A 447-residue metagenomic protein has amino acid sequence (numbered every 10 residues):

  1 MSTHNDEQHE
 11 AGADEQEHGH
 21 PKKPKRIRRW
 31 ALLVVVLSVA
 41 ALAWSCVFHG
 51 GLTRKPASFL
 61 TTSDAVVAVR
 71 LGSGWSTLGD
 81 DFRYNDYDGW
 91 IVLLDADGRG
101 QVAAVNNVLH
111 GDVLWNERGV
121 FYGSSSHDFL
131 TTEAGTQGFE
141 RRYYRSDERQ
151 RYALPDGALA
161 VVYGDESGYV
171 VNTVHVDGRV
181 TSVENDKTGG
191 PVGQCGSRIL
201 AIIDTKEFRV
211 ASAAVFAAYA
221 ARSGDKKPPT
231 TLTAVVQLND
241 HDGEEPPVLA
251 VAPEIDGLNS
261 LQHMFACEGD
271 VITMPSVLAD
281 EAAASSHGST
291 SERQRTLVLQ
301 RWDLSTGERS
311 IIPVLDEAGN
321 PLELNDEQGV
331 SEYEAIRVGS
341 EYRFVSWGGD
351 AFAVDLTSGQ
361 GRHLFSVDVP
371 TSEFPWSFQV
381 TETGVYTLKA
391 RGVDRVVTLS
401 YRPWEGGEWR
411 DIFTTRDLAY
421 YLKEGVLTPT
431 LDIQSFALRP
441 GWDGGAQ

Functional and structural regions predicted by a protein language model:
M1-R26: Terminal targeting segments of Actinobacterial cell-envelope proteins
T3-D6, D14, V39, C46 (+2 more regions): Compositionally biased regions
R28-F48: Hydrophobic membrane-insertion alpha-helices, especially the h-region of bacterial N-terminal signal peptides
A43-T53, L78-V108, S124-E148, G164-G189 (+5 more regions): Surface-exposed loop/turn elements that mediate protein-protein interactions on large endomembrane-trafficking
V47-A57, T62-A65: Short domain-boundary/entry signatures in modular proteins, especially in secreted/extracellular architectures
T53-F59, V105-R118, Y144-D156, N185-I202 (+4 more regions): Repeated scaffold domains used in trafficking and secretory/extracellular systems, primarily beta-propellers
F59-Y84, D112-L130, Q150-D165, Y169-N172 (+5 more regions): Short beta-strand elements that form the blades of beta-propeller/WD-repeat-like and other beta-sheet-rich scaffold
